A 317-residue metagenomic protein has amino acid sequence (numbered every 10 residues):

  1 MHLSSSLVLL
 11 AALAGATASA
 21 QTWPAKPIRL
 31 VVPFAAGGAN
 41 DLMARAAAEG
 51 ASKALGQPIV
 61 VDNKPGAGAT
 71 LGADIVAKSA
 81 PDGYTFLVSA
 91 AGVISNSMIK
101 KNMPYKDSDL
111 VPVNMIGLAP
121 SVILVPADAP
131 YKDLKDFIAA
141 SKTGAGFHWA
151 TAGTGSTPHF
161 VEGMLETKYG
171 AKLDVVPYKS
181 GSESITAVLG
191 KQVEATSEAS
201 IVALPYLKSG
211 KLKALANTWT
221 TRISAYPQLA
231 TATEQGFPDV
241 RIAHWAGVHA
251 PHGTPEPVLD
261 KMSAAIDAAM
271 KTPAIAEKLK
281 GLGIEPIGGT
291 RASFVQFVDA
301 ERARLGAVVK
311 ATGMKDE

Functional and structural regions predicted by a protein language model:
M1-V8: Bacterial N-terminal signal peptides that target proteins for export
L13-S19: N-terminal signal peptide c-region/cleavage motif recognized by signal peptidases
A20-D109, A145-G146, T154, K168-A195 (+4 more regions): N-terminal (or domain-start) structured segment
A25-P27, K168, K208, E234 (+1 more regions): An extracytoplasmic/periplasmic, membrane-proximal ligand-sensing/linker region
K78-Y84, M98-E183, A232-E234, W245-K278: Hinge/capping helix and adjacent helix->loop/strand transition within the periplasmic-binding protein
G92-K101, H159, M164-K168, A195-L229 (+1 more regions): A ligand-binding cleft/hinge motif common to bilobed small-molecule-binding domains
